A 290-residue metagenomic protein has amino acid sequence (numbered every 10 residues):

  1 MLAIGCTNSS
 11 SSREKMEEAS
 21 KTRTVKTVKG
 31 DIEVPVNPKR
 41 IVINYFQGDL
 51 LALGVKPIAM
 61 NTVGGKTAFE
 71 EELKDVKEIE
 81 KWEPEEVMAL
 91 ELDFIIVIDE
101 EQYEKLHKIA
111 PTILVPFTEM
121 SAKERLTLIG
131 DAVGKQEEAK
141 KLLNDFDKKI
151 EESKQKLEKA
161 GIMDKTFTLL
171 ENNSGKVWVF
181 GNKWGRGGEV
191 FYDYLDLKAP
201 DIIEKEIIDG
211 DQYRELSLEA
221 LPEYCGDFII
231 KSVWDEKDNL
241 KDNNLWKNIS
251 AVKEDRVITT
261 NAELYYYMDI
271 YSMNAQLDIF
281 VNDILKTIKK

Functional and structural regions predicted by a protein language model:
I4-V42, E138-L170, V233-K237, L264 (+1 more regions): Bacterial Sec-exported substrate-binding components of ABC uptake systems
I32, G48-L53, K66-A68, V177-F180 (+1 more regions): Short, solvent-exposed loop/turn elements at domain surfaces
R40-M88: A short, structured surface patch at a secondary-structure boundary
G65-T67, V179-Q212: Alpha-helical, coiled-coil/dimerization segments enriched in small aliphatic residues
V76-P84, I208-L218: Short helix-initiation/N-cap motifs at beta->coil->alpha
P84-V97, P111, L221, G226-D227: Proline-aspartate-enriched helix->loop->beta-strand connector
E104-K140, I162, K241-N261: Charged, glycine-enriched surface loops/patches that mediate electrostatic binding to polyanionic ligands
Y224-K290: Structured C-terminal subdomain patch of bacterial secreted/periplasmic proteins
